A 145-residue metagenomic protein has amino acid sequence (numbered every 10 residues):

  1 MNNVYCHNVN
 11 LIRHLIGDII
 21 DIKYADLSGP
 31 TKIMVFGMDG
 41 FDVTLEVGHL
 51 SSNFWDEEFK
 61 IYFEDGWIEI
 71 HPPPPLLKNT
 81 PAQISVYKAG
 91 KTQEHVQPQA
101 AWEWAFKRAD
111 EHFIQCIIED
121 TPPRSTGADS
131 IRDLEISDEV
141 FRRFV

Functional and structural regions predicted by a protein language model:
N2-L77, A105-T121, D138: Contiguous beta-strand/loop segments that form the cofactor/metal-binding neighborhood of enzyme cores
N8, K88-V145: C-terminal helical cap and adjacent loop that interface with cofactors, partners, or active-site loops
K78-N79, D133: Alpha-helix termini
